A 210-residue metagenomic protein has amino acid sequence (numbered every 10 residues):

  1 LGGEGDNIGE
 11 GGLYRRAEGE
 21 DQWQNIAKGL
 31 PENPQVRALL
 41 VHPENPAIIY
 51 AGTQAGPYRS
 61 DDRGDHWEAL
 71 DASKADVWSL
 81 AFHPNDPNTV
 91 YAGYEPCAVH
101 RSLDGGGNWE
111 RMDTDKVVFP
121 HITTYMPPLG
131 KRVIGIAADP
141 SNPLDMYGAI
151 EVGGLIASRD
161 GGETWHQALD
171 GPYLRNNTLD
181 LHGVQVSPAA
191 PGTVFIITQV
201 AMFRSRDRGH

Functional and structural regions predicted by a protein language model:
L1-H210: Extracellular glycan-interacting surfaces
